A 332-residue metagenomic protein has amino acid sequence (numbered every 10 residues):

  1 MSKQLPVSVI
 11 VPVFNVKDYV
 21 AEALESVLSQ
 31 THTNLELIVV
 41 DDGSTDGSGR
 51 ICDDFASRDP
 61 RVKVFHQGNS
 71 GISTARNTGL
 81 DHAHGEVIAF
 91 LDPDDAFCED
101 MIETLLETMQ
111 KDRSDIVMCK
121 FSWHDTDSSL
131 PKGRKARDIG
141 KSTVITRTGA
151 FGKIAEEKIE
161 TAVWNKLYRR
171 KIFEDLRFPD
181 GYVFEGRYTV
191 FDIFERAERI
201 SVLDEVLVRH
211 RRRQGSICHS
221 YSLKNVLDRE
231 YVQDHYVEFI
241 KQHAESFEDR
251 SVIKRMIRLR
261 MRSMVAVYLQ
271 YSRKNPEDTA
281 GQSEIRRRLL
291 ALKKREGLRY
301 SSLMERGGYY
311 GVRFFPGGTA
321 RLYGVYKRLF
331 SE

Functional and structural regions predicted by a protein language model:
Q4-S8, L28-V39, G47, P60-K63: Short loop->beta transition adjacent to catalytic acidic/histidine clusters or analogous donor-positioning motifs
N15-S29: Short, well-formed alpha-helical segments that are part of the catalytic scaffolds of diverse glycosyltransferases
S26, T33, D41-R50, S70 (+1 more regions): A conserved acidic beta->alpha catalytic loop
Q67-A83, T104: Glycine-rich, basic loop-to-helix element that forms the pyrophosphate-binding segment of sugar-nucleotide handling
I88: Short aromatic/hydrophobic "clamp" motif used to bind/position activated sugar donors
P93-S201, R211-Y221: Donor-binding/catalytic cores of nucleotide-activated saccharide and glycerol-phosphate transferases/polymerases
L207-R213, S220-F247, S263-E296: Catalytic core of nucleotide-sugar-dependent glycosyltransferases
R273-E332: Membrane-interface aromatic/basic loop that binds lipid-linked glycans or pyrophosphate carriers, typified by
